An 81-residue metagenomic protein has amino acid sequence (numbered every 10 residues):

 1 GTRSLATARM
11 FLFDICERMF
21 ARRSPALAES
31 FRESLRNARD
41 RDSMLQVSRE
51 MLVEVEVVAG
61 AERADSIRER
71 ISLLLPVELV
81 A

Functional and structural regions predicted by a protein language model:
G1-F11, R18-R22, L75: Eukaryotic extended interaction platforms
L12-D14, R32: Compositionally biased, low-structure terminal segments
E17-R22, A38-D42: A short, ordered amphipathic alpha-helix with a cationic face
A21-P25, G60: Glycine-centered helix-coil hinge/cap
S30-A81: Charged, low-complexity intrinsically disordered regulatory/assembly segments
